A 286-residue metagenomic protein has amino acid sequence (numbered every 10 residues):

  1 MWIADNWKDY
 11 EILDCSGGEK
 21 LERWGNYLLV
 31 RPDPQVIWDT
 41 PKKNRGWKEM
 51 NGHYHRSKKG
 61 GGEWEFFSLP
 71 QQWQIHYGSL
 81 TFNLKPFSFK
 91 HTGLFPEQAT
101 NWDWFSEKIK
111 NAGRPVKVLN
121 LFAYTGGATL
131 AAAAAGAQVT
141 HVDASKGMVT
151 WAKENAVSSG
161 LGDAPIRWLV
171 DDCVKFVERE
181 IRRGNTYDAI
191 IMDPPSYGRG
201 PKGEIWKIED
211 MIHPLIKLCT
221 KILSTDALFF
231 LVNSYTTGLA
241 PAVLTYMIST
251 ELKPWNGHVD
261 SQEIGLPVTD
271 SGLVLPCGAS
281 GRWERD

Functional and structural regions predicted by a protein language model:
W7-E22, L29-P96, D103: Non-catalytic substrate-recognition/targeting regions of SAM-dependent transferases
P96-R114: Conserved alpha-helix/loop element of class I SAM-dependent methyltransferases that forms part of the SAM/SAH-binding
G113-Y124: Conserved class I S-adenosyl-L-methionine
T125-A137: Conserved SAM-binding loop of SAM-dependent methyltransferases across substrates and taxa, primarily the Class I
Q138-D143: Conserved SAM-binding motif I beta-strand of class I
S145-I191: S-adenosyl-L-methionine
D210-T225: A short glycine-rich, Lys/Arg-flanked "PGG" loop and its adjoining helix->strand segment in the class I
A227-D286: C-terminal catalytic and target-recognition region of SAM-dependent MTase-like enzymes, primarily methyltransferases
